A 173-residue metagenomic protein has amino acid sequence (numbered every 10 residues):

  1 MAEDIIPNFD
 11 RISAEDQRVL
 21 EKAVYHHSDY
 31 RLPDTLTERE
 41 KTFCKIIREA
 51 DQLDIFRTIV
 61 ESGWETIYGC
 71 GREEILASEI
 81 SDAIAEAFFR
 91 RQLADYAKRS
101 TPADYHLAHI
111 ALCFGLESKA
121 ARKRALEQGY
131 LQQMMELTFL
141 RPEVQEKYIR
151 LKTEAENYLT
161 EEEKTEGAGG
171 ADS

Functional and structural regions predicted by a protein language model:
M1-P7: An active-site-proximal "capping" alpha-helix that borders the catalytic cofactor pocket
N8-H26, R39-I46: Acidic/histidine metal-binding catalytic segments
D29-Y30, D34-S173: Divalent metal-dependent phosphate-bond-processing catalytic cores, especially two-metal-ion Mg2+/Mn2+ enzymes that act
